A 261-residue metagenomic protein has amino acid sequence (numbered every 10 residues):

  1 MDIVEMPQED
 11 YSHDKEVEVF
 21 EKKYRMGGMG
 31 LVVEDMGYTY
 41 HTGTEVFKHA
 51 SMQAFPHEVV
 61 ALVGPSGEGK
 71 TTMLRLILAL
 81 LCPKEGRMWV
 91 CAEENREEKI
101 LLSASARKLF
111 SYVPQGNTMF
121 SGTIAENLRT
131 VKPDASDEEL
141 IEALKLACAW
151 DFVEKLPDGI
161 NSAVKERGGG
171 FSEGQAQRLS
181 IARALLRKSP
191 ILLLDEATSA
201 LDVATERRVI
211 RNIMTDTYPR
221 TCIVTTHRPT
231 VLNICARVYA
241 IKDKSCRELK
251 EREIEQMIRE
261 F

Functional and structural regions predicted by a protein language model:
M1-H41, C82-W89, A135-A143, T221: ABC transporter TMD-NBD coupling linker
V33-M36, G43-F55, V60, G86 (+1 more regions): Conserved beta-strand
V63-P65: The feature captures the beta-strand-to-loop junction immediately N-terminal to the Walker
T72, S111, G116, I124-N127 (+2 more regions): ABC-family ATPase nucleotide-binding domain "signature/switch" substructure
L78: Helix-to-loop junction immediately C-terminal to a conserved catalytic motif
K84-N95, R237, C246: ABC nucleotide-binding domain "signature motif"
W89-E97, A125-E166, I210-R211, P219: ABC ATPase nucleotide-binding domain helical subdomain, centered on the C-loop/LSGGQ "ABC signature"
N95-S111, D216: ABC ATPase NBD coupling module
